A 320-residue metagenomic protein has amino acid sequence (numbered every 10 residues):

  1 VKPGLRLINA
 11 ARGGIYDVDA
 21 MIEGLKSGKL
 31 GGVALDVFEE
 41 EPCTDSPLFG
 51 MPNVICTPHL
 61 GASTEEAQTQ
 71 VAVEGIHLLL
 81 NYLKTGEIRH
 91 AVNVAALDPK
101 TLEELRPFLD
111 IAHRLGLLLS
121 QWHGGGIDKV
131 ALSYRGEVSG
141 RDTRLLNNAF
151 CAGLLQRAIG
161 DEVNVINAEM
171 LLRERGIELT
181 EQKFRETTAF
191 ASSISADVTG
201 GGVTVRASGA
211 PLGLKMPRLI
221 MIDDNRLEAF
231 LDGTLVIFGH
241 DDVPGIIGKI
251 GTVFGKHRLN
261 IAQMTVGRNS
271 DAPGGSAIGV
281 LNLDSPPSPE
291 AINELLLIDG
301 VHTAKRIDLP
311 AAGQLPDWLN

Functional and structural regions predicted by a protein language model:
V1-P3, G200: Glycine-rich cofactor phosphate-binding loops and adjacent beta1-alpha1 units of small-molecule cofactor enzyme domains
P3-H123, S139, D284, D308: Rossmann-like dinucleotide-binding domain for NAD(H)/NADP(H)
A96-N320: A conserved regulatory-domain signal marking ACT and ACT-like small-molecule sensing domains and adjacent regulatory
